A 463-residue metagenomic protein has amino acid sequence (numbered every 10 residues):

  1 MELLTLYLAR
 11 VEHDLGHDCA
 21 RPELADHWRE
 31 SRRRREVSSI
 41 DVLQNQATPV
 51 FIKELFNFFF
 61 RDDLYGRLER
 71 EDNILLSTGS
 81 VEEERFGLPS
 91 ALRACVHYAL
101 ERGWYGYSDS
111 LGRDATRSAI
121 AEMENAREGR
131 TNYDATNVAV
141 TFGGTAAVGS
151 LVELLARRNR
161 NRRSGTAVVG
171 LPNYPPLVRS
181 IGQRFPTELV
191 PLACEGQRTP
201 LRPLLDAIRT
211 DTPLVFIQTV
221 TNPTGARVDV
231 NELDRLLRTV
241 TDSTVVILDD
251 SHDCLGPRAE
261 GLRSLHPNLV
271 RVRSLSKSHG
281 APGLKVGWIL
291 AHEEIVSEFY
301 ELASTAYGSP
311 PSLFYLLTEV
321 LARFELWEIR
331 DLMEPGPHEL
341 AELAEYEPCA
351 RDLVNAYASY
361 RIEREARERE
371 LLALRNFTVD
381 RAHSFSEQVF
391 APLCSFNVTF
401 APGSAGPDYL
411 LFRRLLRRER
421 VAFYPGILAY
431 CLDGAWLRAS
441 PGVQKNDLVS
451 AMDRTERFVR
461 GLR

Functional and structural regions predicted by a protein language model:
M1, S108, D114, S118 (+5 more regions): PLP-dependent enzyme catalytic core of the Aspartate aminotransferase-like
M1-R35, V270-R364, E368: Conserved core segment of the aminotransferase class I/II
E2-G143: N-terminal small-domain helix-loop-helix segment of the aminotransferase-like
E12, H97-T239, S243, D253-H266 (+1 more regions): Conserved core of the PLP fold type I
L75, N173, P335-V379, H383 (+1 more regions): Conserved glycine-rich beta-strand-loop-beta hairpin in the small C-terminal domain of fold type I
Y133-A135, A391-N397, G434: Short Gly/Ser/Thr- and Asp/Glu-enriched loop/turn motifs at secondary-structure junctions
D249-D250: Walker B catalytic acidic pair
